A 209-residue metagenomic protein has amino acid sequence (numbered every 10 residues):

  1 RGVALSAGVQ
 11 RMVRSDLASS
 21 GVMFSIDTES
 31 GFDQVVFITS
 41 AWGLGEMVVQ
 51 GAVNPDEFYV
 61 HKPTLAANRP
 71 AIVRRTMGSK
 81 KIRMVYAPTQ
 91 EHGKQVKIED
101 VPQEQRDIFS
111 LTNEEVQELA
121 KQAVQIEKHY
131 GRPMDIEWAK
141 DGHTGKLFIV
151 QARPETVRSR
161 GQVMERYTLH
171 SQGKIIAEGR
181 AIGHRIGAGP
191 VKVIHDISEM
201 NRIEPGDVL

Functional and structural regions predicted by a protein language model:
R1-V208: Non-catalytic, soluble scaffold/interaction modules
